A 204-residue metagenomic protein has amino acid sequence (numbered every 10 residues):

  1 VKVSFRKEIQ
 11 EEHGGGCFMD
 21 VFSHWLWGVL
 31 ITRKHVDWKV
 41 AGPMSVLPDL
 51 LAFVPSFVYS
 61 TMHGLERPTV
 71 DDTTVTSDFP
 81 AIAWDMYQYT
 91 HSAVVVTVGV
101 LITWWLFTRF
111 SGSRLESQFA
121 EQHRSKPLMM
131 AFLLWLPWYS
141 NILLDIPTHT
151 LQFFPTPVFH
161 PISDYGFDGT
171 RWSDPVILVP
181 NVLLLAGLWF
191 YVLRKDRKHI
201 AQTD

Functional and structural regions predicted by a protein language model:
V3-F5, I9-D204: N-terminal membrane-targeting hydrophobic helices
